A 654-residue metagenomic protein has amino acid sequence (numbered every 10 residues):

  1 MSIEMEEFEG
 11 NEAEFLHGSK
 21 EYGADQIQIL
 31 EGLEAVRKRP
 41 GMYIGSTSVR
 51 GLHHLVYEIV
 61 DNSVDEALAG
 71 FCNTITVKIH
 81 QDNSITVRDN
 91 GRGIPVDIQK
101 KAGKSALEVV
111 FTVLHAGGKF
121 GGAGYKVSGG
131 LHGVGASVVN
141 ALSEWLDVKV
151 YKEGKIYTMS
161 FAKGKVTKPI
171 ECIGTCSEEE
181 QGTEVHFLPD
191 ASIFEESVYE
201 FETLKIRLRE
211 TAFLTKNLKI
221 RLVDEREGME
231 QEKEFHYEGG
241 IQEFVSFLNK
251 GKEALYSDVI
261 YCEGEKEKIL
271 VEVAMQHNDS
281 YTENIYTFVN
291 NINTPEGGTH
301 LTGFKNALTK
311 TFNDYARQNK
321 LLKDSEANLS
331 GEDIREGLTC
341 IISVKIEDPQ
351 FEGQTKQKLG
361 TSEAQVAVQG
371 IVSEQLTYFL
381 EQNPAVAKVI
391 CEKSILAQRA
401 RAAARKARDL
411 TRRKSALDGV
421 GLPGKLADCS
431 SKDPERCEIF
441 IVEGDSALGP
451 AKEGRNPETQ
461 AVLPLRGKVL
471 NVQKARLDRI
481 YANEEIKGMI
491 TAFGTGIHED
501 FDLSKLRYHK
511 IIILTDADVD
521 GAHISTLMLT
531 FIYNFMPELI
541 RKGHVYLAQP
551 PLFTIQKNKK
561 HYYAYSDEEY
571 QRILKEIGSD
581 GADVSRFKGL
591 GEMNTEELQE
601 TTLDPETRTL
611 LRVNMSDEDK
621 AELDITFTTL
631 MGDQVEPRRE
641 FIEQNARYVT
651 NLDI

Functional and structural regions predicted by a protein language model:
S2-G23, L33, L55-Y57, D65-A67 (+12 more regions): GHKL-family ATPase ATP-binding module
D25-K38: Mature N-terminal segment immediately following signal peptide/propeptide cleavage in secreted/periplasmic
K38-Y57: Conserved short strand/loop->alpha-helix "switch" segment adjacent to the catalytic nucleotide/phosphoryl-transfer site
G93-I98: A short glycine-centered beta->alpha linker in the GHKL/HATPase_c
Q99-K100, L107: Short adenine-binding "F-helix/F-box" segment of the Bergerat
R399-D418, D433-E438, G449, E453-R455 (+2 more regions): C-terminal interaction appendages of subunits in large macromolecular complexes
